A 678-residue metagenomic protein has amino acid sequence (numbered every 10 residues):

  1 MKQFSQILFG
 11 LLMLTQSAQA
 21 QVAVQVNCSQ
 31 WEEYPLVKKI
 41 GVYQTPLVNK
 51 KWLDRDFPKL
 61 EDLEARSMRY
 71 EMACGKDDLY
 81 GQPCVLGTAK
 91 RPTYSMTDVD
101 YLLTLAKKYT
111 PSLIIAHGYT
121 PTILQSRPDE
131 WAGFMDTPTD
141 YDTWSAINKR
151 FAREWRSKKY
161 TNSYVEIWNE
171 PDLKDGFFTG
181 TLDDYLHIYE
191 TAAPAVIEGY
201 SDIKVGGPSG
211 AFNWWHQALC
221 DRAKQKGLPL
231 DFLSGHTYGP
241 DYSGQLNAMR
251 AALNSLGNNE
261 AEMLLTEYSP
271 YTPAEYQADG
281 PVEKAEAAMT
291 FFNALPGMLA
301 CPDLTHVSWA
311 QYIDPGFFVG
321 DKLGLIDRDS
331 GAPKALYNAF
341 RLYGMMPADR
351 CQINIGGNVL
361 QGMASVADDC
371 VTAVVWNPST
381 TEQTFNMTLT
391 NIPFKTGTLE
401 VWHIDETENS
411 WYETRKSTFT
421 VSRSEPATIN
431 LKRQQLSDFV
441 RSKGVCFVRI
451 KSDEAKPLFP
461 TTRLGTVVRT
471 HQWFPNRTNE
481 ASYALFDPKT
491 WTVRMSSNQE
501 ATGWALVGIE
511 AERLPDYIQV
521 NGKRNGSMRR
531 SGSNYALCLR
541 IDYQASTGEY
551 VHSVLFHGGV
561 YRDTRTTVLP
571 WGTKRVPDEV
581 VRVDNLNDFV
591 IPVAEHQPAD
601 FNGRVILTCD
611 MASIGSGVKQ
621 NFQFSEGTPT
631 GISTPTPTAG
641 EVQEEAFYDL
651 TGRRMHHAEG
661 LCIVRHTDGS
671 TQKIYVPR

Functional and structural regions predicted by a protein language model:
L63-P240: Substrate-binding cleft and catalytic face of glycoside hydrolase catalytic domains, especially the flexible beta-alpha
L182-G297, C301-D303, V307: Noncatalytic carbohydrate-binding groove/subsite architecture in carbohydrate-active enzymes
P270-T372, P378: Aromatic/acidic polysaccharide-binding cleft in carbohydrate-active enzymes
N358-E408, K443-F447, K451-D453: Carbohydrate-binding surface patches
F419-P460: C-terminal beta-strand-rich structural cap/linker in extracellular carbohydrate-active enzymes
S482-T502: Short carbohydrate-recognition loop motifs
M495-G603, T608-E626: Extracellular ligand-binding interfaces
S633-R678: C-terminal outer-membrane/trafficking sorting elements
